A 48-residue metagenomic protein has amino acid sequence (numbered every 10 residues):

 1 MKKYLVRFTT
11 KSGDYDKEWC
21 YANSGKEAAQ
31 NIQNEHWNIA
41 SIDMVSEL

Functional and structural regions predicted by a protein language model:
M1-Y15: Short aromatic-glycine-(Arg/Gly/Cys) micro-motifs in beta-strand/loop hairpins
K2, I32-E35: Secondary-structure boundary/capping motif
Y4-F8, A22, I42-V45: Hydrophobic beta-strand residues in large extracellular and virion-surface proteins
G13-N23: A short, exposed loop/beta-hairpin motif centered on an aromatic-Gly-Thr core
S24-I32: Short, surface-exposed linear segments at secondary-structure transitions and domain or protein termini
N34-L48: Short, mixed-charge low-complexity intrinsically disordered segments
